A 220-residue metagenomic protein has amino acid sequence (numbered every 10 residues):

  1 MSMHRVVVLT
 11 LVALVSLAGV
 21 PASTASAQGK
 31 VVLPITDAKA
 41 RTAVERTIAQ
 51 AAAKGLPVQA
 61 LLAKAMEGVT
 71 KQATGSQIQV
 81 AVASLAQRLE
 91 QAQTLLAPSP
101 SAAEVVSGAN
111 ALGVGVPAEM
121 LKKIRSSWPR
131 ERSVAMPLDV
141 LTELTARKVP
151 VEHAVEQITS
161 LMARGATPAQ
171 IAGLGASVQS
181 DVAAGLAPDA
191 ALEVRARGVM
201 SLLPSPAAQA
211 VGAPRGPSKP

Functional and structural regions predicted by a protein language model:
M1-T10: Bacterial N-terminal signal peptides that target proteins for export
S2, P21-A22: Terminal non-domain segments
V6, A18, G29-L33: N-terminal "mature head" segments of proteins
L9-G19: Bacterial N-terminal signal peptides
T24-P220: General marker for long, soluble alpha-helical cores
